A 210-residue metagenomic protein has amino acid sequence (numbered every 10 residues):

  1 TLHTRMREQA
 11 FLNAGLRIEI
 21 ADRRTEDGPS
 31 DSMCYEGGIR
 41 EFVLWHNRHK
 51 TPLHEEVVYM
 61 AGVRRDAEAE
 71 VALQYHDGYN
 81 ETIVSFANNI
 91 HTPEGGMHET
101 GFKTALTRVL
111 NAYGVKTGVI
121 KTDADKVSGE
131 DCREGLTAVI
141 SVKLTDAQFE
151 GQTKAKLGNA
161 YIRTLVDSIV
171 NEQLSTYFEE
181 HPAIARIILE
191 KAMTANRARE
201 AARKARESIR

Functional and structural regions predicted by a protein language model:
T1-R210: GHKL-family ATPase ATP-binding module
